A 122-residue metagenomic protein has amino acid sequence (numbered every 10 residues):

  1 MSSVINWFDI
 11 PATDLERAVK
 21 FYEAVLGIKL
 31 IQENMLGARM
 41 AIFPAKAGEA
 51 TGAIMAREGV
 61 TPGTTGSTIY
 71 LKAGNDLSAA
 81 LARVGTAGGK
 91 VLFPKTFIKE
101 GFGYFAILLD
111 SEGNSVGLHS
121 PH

Functional and structural regions predicted by a protein language model:
S2, D9-A50: Core segments of cupin and vicinal oxygen chelate
I5-T13, G59-G85, Y104-L109: Vicinal oxygen chelate
A18-Y22, V84, G113: Conserved active-site tyrosine of GNAT-family acetyltransferases
M35-R39, K99-Y104: Short acidic/glycine-enriched loop/turn segments that link adjacent beta-strands
F43-A47, L108-S111, P121: Active-site beta-strand termini and strand-to-loop segments that position acidic
V91, F97-I98, F105-L109: C-terminal structural segments of small proteins and small subunits
K99, I107, L118-H122: Short beta->alpha transition motifs characteristic of CBS
